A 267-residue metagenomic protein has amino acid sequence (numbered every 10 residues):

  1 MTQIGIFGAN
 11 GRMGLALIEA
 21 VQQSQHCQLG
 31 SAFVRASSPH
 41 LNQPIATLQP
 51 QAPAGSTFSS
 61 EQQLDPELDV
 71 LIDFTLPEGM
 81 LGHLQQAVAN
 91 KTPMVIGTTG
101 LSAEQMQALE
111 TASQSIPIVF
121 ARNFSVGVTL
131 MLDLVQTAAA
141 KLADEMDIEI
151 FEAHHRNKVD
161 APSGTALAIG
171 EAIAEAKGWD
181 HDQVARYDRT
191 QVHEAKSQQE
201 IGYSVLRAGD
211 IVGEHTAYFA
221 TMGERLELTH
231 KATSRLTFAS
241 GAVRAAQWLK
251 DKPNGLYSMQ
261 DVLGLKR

Functional and structural regions predicted by a protein language model:
M1-G5: Extreme N-terminal starter segment of soluble prokaryotic enzymes
F7, F74-T75, G97-T98, A121: Structural motif
F7, R12-Q62, D144-R267: C-terminal substrate-binding/catalytic lobe of Rossmann-fold NAD(P)-dependent oxidoreductases
L17, H83, L109, L134 (+3 more regions): Aromatic/hydrophobic pocket-lining residues that form π-stacking "cages" and hydrophobic walls in ligand
R35, T99-L101, N123-F124, A153-H155: Short, ordered loop/turn segments at secondary-structure junctions
L64-P66, V70, F74-I96, A108: Rossmann-fold NAD(P) dinucleotide-binding segment
L84-Q86, N90, G97-I118, T129: Rossmann-fold NAD(P)-binding glycine/threonine-rich loop
L130-L142, A161: Rossmann-like NAD(P)H-binding beta-loop-alpha module
